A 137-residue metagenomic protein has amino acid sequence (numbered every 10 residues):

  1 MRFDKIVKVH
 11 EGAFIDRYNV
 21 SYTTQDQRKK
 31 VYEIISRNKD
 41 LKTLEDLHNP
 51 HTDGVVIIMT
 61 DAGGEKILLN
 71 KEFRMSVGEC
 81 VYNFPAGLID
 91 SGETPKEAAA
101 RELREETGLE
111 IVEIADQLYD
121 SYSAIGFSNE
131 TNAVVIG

Functional and structural regions predicted by a protein language model:
M1-E11: Short amphipathic beta-strand and strand-loop transition segments with alternating hydrophobic
H10-I15, T52, S76, F127-N129: A generic fold-level signal
F14-V56, G63: Acidic, metal-coordinating catalytic segment for phosphate/diphosphate chemistry, firing primarily on the Nudix
R17, V31-Y32, N70, F84 (+1 more regions): Hydrophobic residues on conserved beta-strands that form the core of alpha/beta folds
Q27, A86-G87, G92, G108 (+1 more regions): Glycine-centered flexibility sites
S36-R37, A86, G137: Active-site donor-binding loop signature of nucleotide-sugar glycosyltransferases
D46, H51-I58, G63-R101: Conserved Nudix-box catalytic region and its N-terminal flanking loop in Nudix hydrolases and closely related
T60-G63, F73-M75, N83, R104 (+1 more regions): Active-site segment of metal-dependent pyrophosphate-handling enzymes, primarily the Nudix hydrolase catalytic core
